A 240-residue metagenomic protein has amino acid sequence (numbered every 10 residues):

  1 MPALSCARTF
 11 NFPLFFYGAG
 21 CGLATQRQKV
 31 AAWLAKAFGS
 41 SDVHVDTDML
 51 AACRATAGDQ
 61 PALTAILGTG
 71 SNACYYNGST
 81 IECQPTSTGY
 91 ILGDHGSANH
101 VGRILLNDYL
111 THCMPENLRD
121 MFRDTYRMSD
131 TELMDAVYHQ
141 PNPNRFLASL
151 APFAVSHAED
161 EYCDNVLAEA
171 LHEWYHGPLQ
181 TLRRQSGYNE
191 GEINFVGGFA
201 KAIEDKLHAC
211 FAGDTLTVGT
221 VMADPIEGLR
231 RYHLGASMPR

Functional and structural regions predicted by a protein language model:
M1-P13, T56-L63, L106-R240: ATP-binding/phosphotransfer module of carbohydrate and carboxylate kinases, centering on a glycine-rich
P2-G39, H44, T56-A57, Q140: Short beta-strand-loop/turn "lid" adjacent to the catalytic site in phosphate-handling enzymes
G20-A24, I66-S71, A200-A202: Gly/Ser/Thr-rich loops at beta-strand to alpha-helix junctions that form or flank small-molecule/cofactor-binding
R27-Q28, A98, E204-D205: Conserved strand-to-helix beginnings and helix N-cap segments that scaffold or border functional pockets
L34-K36, I81-G89, A209-T217: Glycine/charged-rich beta-loop-alpha catalytic/anionic-binding loops adjacent to active sites
S40-A65, S186: Conserved phosphate-binding catalytic cores of ATP/NTP-utilizing and phosphoryl-transfer enzymes
A51-A52, N72-A73, P225-E227: Short gly/pro/ser/thr-enriched loop/turn and capping motifs at secondary-structure boundaries
Q60-H112: Glycine-rich phosphate-binding loop of actin/hexokinase-like ATP-binding domains
